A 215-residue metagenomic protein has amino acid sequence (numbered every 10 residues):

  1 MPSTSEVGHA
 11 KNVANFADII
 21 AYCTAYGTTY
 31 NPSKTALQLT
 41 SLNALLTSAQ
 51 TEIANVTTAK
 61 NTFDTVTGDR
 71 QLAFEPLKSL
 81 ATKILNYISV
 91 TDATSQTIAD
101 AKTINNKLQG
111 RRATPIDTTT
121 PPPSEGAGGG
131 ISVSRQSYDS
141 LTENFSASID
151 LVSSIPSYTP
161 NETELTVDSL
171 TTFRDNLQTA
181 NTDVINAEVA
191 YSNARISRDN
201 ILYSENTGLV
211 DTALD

Functional and structural regions predicted by a protein language model:
M1-D215: Basic/polar low-complexity intrinsically disordered segments
